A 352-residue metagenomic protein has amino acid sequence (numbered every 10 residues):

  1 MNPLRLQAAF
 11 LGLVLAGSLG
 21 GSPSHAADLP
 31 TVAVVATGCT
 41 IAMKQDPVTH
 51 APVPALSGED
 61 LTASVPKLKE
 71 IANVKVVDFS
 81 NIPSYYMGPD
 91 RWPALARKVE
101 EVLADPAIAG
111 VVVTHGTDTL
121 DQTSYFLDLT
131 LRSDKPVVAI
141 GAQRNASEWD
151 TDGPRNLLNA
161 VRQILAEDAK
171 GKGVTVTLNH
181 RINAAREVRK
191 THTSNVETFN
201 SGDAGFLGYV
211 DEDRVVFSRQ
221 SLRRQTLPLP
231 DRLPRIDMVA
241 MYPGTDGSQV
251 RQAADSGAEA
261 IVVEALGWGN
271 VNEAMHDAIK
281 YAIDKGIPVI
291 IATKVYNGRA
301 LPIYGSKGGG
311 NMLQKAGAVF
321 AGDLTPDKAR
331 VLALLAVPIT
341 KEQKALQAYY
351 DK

Functional and structural regions predicted by a protein language model:
A9-G20: Bacterial N-terminal signal peptides
G20-A26: Sec/Tat signal peptide C-region and signal peptidase I cleavage site
A27-V102, K280, N297, F320: ATP/NTP phosphate-donor binding region
D28-P30, V35-C39, S57, A63-L68 (+1 more regions): Accessory alpha-helical/coil subdomains and C-terminal extensions that flank or cap enzyme catalytic cores
V113-K135, V271-K280: Short Gly/Thr/Asp-enriched flexible loops that form oxyanion-binding sites at enzyme active sites
S124-R155, R162-L165, I283-T293: Short, acidic/small-residue loops that bind anionic groups at enzyme active sites
I140-V210: Internal gly/pro-rich beta-alpha loop/helix module that stabilizes soluble enzyme cofactors or their anionic handles
E273-K352: ATP/nucleoside-binding phosphotransfer catalytic cores, i.e., glycine-rich phosphate-binding loops
